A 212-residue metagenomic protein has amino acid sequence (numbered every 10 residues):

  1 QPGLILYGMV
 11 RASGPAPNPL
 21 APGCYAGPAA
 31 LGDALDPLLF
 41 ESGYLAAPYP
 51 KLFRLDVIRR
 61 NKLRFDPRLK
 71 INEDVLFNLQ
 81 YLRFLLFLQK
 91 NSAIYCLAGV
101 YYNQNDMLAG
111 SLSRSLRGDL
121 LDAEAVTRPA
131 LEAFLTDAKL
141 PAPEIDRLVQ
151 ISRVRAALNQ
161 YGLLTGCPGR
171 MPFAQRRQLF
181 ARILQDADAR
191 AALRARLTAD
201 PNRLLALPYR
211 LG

Functional and structural regions predicted by a protein language model:
Q1-D119: Donor-binding/catalytic cores of nucleotide-activated saccharide and glycerol-phosphate transferases/polymerases
L55, L121, A125-R128, E132 (+1 more regions): Hydrophobic core segments within long, regular secondary-structure runs in both alpha- and beta-rich folds
L82-L85, Q160-C167, P208: Generic structural signal for hydrophobic core residues of well-folded globular domains
D122, E144-I151, F173-Q178: Short, charged, amphipathic alpha-helical segments
A123-L148: C-terminal, non-catalytic tails of nucleotide-sugar-dependent glycosyltransferases
L135-K139, L163-P168: Secondary-structure edge/capping motif, primarily at the C-terminal ends of alpha-helices and the immediately following
Q150-L163: Amphipathic alpha-helical repeat scaffolds of TPR domains
T165-G212: Membrane-interface aromatic/basic loop that binds lipid-linked glycans or pyrophosphate carriers, typified by
